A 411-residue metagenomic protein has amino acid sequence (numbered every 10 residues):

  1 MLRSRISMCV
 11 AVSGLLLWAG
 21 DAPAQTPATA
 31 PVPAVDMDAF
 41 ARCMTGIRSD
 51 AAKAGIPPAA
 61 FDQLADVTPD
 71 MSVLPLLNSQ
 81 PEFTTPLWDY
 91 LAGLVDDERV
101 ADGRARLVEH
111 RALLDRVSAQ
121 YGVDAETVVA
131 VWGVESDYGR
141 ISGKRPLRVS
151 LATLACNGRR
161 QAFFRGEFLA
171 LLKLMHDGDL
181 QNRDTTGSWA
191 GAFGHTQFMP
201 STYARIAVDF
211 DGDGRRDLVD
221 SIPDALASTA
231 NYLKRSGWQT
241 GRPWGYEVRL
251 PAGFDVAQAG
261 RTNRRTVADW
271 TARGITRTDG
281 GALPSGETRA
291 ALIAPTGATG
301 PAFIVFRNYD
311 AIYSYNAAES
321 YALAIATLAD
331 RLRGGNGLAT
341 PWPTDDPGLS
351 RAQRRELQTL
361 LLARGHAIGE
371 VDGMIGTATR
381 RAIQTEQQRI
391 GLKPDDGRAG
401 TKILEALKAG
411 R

Functional and structural regions predicted by a protein language model:
S7-W18: Bacterial N-terminal signal peptides
D21-T26, R140, A152-R160, A170-D177 (+2 more regions): Cell-envelope/ECM-targeting effectors and their regulatory/trafficking segments
Q25-Y121: An acidic, Gly/Ser/Thr/Pro-rich helix-cap/linker signature
T45-A60, D66-V73, A119-G122, G133-R140 (+10 more regions): Sec-exported extracytoplasmic/periplasmic mature domains
A51, L87-K234, W244-G245: Acidic/His-rich structured neighborhood in mature extracellular/periplasmic domains
I56-A65, V123-A130, N182-G187, D213-D217 (+4 more regions): Surface-exposed patches in mature extracellular/periplasmic domains of secreted proteins
A59-P86, W132-S136, P146-V149, E247-G253 (+2 more regions): Acidic helix-start/capping segments at beta-turn-to-alpha-helix junctions
R215-T271: Ligand-binding pocket segment of bilobal, Venus flytrap-like solute-binding proteins
